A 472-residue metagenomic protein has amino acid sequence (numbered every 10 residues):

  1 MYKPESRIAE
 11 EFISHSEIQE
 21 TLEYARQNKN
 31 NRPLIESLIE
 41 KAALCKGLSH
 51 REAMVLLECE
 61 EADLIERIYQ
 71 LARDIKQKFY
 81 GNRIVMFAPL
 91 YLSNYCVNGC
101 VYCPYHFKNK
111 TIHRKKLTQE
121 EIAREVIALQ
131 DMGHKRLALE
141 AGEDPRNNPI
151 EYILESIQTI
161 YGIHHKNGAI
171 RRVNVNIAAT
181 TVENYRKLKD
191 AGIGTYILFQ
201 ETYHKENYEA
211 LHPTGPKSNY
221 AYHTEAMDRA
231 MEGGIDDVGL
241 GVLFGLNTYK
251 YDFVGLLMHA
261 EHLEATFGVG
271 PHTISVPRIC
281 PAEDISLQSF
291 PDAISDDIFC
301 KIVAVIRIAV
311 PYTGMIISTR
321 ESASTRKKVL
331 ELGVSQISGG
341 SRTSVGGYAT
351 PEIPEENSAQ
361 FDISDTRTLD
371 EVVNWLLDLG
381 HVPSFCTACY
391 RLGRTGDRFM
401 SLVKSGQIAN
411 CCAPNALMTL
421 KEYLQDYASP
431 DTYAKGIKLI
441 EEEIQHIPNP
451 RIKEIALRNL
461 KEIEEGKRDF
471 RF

Functional and structural regions predicted by a protein language model:
M1-S37, K41, K327-L332, S341-F472: Radical SAM enzyme core and accessory elements
E36, E40, L44-I84: An N-cap/entry alpha-helix motif that binds or orients negatively charged groups
K41, I75, L129-M132, I163 (+4 more regions): Change "in soluble alpha/beta enzymes" to "in soluble alpha/beta proteins
Y80-E121: Canonical Radical SAM [4Fe-4S] cluster-binding loop centered on the CxxxCxxC motif and its immediate flanking residues
A88, V126, L154-Y161, Y185 (+5 more regions): Generic structural signal for well-ordered alpha-helices, preferentially at hydrophobic/aromatic core positions
F107-R124, A128-M231, D236-L246, G268-S275 (+1 more regions): Core AdoMet radical
A141, T195, Q200, A221-I285 (+3 more regions): Conserved C-terminal portion of the radical SAM core fold that forms the substrate/S-adenosylmethionine-binding
L211-K217, Q288-D292, S358: Short glycine-enriched, charge-decorated loop/helix-capping segments at active-site entrances that position
